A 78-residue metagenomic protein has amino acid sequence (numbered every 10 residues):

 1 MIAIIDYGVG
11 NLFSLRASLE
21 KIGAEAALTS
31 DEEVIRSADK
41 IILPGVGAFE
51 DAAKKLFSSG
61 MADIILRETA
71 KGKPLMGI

Functional and structural regions predicted by a protein language model:
M1-I78: N-terminal beta1-alpha1 cap of cysteine-dependent amidohydrolase-like domains
